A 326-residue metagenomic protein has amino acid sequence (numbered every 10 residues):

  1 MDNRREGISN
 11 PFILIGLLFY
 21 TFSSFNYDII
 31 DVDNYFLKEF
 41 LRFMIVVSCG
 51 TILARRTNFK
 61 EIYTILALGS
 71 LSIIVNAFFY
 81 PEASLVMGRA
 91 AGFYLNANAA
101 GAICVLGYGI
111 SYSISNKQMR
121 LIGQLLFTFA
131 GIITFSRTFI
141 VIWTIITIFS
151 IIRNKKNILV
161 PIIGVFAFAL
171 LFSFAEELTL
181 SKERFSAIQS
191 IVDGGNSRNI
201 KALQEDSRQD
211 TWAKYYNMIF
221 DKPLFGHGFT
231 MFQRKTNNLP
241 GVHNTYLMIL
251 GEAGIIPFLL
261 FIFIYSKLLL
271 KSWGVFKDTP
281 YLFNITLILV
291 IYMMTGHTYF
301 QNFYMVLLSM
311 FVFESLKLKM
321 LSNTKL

Functional and structural regions predicted by a protein language model:
M1, L37-S48, N98-Y108, I140-I145 (+3 more regions): Membrane-embedded alpha-helical segments of multi-pass membrane proteins, especially the transmembrane helices
M1-T21, R55, K60, N116-Q118 (+3 more regions): Transmembrane signal-anchor hairpin modules in multi-pass inner-membrane enzymes, especially those that act on
N3, N10, Q118-M119, N157 (+2 more regions): Hydrophobic transmembrane alpha-helices and their immediate junctions
N10-F25, I29-I52: Aromatic-anchored transmembrane helix interface
T57-L85, L95-R153: Alpha-helical transmembrane segments of multi-pass inner-membrane proteins
L85-M87, A91, N196-A253: Long extracytoplasmic/lumenal interhelical loops at the membrane interface of multi-pass membrane proteins
N154-S197, Y216-F220: A membrane-periplasm/extracellular boundary helix in multi-pass inner-membrane enzymes that assemble envelope glycans
L282-Y292, Y299-L326: Transmembrane alpha-helices of multi-pass inner-membrane enzymes
